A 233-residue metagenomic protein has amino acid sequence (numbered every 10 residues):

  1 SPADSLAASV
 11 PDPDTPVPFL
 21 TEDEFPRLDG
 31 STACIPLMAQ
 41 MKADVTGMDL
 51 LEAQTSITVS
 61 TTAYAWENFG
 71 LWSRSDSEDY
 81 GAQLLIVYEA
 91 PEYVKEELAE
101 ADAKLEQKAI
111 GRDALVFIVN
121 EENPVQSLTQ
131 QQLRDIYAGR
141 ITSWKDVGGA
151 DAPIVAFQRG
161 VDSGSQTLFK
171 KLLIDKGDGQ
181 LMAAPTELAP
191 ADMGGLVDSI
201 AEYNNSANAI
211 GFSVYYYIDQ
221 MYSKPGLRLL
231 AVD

Functional and structural regions predicted by a protein language model:
S1-D233: Exported/periplasmic ABC-transporter solute-binding proteins
